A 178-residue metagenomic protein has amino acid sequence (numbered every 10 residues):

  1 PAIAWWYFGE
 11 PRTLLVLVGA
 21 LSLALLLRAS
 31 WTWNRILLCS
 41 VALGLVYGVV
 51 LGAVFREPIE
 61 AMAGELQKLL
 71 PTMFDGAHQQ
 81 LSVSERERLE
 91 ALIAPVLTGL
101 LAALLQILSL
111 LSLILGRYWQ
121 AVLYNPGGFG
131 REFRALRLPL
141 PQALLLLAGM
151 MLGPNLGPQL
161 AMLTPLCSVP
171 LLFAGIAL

Functional and structural regions predicted by a protein language model:
P1-A4, G19-L23, L145-G153: Hydrophobic, membrane-inserted alpha-helices
A4-F55: Short helix-perturbing small/polar motifs within transmembrane alpha-helices
W6-E10, P58, N155-L160: Membrane-interface helix caps and helix-loop-helix hairpins in membrane proteins
L14, V18, L37-Y47, Q106 (+2 more regions): Selective recognition of hydrophobic, aromatic-rich stretches within alpha-helical transmembrane segments of polytopic
S30, P58, W119-G128: Membrane-interfacial segments
L51-V96: Membrane-interface interhelical loops and short interface/amphipathic helices in multi-pass inner-membrane
T98-N125: Transmembrane alpha-helical segments in integral membrane proteins
N125-A174: Small-residue-rich helix-loop
